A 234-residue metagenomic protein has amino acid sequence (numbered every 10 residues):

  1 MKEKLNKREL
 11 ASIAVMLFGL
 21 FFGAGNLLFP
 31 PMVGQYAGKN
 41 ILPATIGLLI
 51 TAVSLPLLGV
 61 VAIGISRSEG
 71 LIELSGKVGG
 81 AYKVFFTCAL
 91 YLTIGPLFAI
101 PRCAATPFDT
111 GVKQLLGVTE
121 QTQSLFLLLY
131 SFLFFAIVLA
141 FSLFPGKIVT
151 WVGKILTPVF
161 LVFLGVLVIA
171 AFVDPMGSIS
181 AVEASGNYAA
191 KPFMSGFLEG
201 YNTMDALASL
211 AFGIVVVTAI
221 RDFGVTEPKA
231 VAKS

Functional and structural regions predicted by a protein language model:
L5-R8, G34-G59, V78-T87, F126: Extracellular loop-to-transmembrane helix junctions
L10-L48, L58, R67-L74, V216: Transmembrane helix-boundary motif of multi-pass solute transporters/channels
S12-F22, A170-P175, G186-S234: Hydrophobic, membrane-embedded alpha-helices of multi-pass small-molecule transporters
L17, A81-Y91, T157-A170: Small-residue-rich segments of transmembrane alpha-helices in multi-pass membrane proteins, especially helix faces
M32, Y82-T119: Hydrophobic transmembrane alpha-helices that form the core helical bundles of multi-pass secondary transporters
N40, A44, L48, I155-V159 (+1 more regions): Junctions where cytoplasmic loops transition into the N-terminal start of transmembrane alpha-helices in multi-pass
G47-S75, T87-P101: Juxtamembrane transmembrane-helix boundary signature
I65-E69, E73, F135-L156, D222-V225: Membrane-water interface regions at transmembrane-helix termini and the short interhelical loops of multi-pass membrane
